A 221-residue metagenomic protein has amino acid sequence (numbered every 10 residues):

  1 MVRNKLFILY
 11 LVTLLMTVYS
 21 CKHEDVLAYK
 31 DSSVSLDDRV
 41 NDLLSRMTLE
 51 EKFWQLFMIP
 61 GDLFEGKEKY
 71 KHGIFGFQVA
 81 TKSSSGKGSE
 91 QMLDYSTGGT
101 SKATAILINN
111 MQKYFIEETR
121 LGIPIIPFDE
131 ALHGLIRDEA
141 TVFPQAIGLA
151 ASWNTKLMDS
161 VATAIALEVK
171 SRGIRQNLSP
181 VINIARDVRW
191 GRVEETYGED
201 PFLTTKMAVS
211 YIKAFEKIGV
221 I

Functional and structural regions predicted by a protein language model:
M1-L27: Bacterial Sec-dependent N-terminal signal peptides
V18-I221: Glycoside hydrolase catalytic-domain context in secreted enzymes
